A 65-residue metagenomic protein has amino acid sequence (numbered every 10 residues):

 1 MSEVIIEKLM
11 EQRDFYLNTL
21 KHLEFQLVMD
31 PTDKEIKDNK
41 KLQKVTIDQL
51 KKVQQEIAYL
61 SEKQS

Functional and structural regions predicted by a protein language model:
M1-N18: Short, charge/polar-rich alpha-helical segments
V4, K41-K44, D48, Q55 (+1 more regions): Basic, mixed-charge low-complexity alpha-helical segments
R13, Q54, Q64-S65: Solvent-exposed, well-ordered amphipathic alpha-helical segments that flank/support binding or catalytic loops
D14-L42: Short E/K-rich amphipathic alpha-helical oligomerization segments
P31-E35, Y59-S65: Long amphipathic alpha-helical coiled-coil segments
